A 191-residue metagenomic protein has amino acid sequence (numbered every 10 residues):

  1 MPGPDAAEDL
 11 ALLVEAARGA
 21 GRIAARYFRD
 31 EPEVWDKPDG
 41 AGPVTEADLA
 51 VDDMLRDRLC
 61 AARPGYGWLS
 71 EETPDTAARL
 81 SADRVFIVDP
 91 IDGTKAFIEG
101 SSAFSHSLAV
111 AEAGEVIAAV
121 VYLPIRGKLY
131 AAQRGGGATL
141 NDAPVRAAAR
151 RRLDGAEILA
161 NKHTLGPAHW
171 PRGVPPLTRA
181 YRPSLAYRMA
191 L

Functional and structural regions predicted by a protein language model:
M1-I91: N-terminal subdomain of lithium-sensitive/metallo-dependent phosphomonoesterases centered on the IMPase/IPPase/PAP
A24, D48, L59, T94 (+3 more regions): Residue-level signal for inorganic ion chemistry
P32, Y66, G136, A156 (+1 more regions): A structural micro-motif
C60, T76-R79, V121, A147-R151 (+1 more regions): Short secondary-structure boundary/capping segments
R79-T139: DPxDG-like acidic metal-binding loop motif
L140-N141, A147: A structural micro-motif at secondary-structure boundaries
A147-L191: An extended, acidic
